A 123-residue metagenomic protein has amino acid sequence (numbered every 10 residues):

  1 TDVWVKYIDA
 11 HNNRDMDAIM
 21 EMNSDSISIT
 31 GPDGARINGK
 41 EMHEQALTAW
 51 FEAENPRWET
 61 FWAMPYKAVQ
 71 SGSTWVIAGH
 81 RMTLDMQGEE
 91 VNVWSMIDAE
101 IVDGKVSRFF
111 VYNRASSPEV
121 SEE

Functional and structural regions predicted by a protein language model:
T1-N13, D17, E21: Short, low-complexity N-terminal intrinsically disordered segments enriched in polar/charged residues
Y7, A18-M20, I27, G39 (+4 more regions): Hydrophobic pocket/interface hotspot
M22, S28-N38, A53: A short gly/proline-enriched turn/hairpin at secondary-structure junctions
N23, D33, W62, H80-M82 (+2 more regions): A mature extracytoplasmic/lumenal domain signature
Q45-Q87: Surface-exposed, charged secondary-structure patches
S73, E90, I101-S107: Coil-to-beta-strand transition motifs
I77, V91-I97: Short, surface-exposed coil-to-beta transition loops
R108-E123: Low-complexity, intrinsically disordered terminal/linker segments enriched in charged and Gly/Pro repeats
